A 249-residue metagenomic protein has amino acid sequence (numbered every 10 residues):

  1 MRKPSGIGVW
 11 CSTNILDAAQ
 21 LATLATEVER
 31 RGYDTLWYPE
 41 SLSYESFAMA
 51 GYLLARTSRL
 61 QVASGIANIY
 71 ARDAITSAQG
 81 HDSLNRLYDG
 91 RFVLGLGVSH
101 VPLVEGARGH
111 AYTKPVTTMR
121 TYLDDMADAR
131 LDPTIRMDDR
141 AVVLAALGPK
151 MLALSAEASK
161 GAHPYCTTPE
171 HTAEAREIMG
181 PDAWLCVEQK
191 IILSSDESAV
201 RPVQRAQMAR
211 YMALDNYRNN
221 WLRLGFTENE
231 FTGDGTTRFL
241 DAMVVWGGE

Functional and structural regions predicted by a protein language model:
M1-E249: Active-site-adjacent structural elements that line small-molecule/cofactor binding pockets in enzymes
